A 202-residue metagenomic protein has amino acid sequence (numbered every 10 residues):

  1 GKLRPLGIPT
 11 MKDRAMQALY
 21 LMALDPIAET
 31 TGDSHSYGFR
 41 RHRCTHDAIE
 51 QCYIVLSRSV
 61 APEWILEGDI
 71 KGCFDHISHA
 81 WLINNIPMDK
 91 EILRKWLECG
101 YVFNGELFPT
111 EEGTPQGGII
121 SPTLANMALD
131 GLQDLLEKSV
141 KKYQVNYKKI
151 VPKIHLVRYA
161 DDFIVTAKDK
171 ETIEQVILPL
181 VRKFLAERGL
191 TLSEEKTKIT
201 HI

Functional and structural regions predicted by a protein language model:
G1-K2: Phosphate/adenylate-binding "loop-and-lid" substructures adjacent to NTP/NAD/dNTP-binding pockets in NTP-dependent
P5-P9: Conserved phosphate-binding loops in nucleotide/dinucleotide-binding enzymes
D13: Short loop/hinge segments at the start of secondary-structure elements
M16-L24, L124-A125: Active/ligand-binding-proximal structured segments within catalytic/core domains that scaffold catalytic residues
M22, P26-H35: Charged boundary/loop elements
S34-H35, R40-R43, D47-I202: Conserved polymerase palm-domain catalytic core
